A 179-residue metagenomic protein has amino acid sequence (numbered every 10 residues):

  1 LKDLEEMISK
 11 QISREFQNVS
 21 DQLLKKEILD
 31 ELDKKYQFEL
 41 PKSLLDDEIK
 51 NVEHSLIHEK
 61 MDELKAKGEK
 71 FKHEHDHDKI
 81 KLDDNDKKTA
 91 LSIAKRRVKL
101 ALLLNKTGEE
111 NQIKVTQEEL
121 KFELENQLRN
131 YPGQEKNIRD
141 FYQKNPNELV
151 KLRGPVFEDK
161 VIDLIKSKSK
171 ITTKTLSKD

Functional and structural regions predicted by a protein language model:
L1-D179: Extended, charged alpha-helical "arm"/coiled-coil substrate-binding scaffolds, typified by the C-terminal helical
